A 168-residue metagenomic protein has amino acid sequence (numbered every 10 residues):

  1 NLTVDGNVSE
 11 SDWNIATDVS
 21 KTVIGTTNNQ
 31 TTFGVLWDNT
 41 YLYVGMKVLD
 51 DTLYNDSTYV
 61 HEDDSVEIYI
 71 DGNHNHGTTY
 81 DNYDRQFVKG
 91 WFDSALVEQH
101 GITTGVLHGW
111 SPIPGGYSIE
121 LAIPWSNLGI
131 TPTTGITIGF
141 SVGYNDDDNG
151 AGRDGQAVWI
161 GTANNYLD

Functional and structural regions predicted by a protein language model:
N1-D168: Structural preference for beta-rich elements and adjacent junctions enriched in aromatics
